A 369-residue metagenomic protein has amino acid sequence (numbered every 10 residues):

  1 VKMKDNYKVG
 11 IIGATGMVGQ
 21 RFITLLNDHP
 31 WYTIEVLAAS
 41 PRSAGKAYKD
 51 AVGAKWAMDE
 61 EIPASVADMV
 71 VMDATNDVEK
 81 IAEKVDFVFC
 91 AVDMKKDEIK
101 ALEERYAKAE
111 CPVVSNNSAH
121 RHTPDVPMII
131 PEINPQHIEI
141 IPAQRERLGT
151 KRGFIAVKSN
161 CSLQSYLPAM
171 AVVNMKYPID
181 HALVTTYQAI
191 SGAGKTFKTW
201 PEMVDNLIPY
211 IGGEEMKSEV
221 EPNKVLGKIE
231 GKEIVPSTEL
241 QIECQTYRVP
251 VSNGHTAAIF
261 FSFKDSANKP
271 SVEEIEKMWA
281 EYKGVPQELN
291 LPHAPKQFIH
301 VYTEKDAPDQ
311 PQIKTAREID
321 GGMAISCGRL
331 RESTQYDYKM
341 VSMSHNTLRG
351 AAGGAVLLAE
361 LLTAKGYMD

Functional and structural regions predicted by a protein language model:
K2-M203, L207-Y210, Q241, L330 (+2 more regions): N-terminal Rossmann-like NAD(P) cofactor-binding subdomain of oxidoreductases, focused on the glycine-rich
K8, M17, W31-A82, H181-T186 (+1 more regions): C-terminal substrate-binding/catalytic lobe of Rossmann-fold NAD(P)-dependent oxidoreductases
A14, M94, C161, Y247 (+2 more regions): Structured loop/turn residues at secondary-structure junctions
E98, S165, S271, G350-A351: Secondary-structure boundary/capping motif
I319-D369: NAD(P)-dependent Rossmann-like dehydrogenase/reductase catalytic/cofactor-binding core
